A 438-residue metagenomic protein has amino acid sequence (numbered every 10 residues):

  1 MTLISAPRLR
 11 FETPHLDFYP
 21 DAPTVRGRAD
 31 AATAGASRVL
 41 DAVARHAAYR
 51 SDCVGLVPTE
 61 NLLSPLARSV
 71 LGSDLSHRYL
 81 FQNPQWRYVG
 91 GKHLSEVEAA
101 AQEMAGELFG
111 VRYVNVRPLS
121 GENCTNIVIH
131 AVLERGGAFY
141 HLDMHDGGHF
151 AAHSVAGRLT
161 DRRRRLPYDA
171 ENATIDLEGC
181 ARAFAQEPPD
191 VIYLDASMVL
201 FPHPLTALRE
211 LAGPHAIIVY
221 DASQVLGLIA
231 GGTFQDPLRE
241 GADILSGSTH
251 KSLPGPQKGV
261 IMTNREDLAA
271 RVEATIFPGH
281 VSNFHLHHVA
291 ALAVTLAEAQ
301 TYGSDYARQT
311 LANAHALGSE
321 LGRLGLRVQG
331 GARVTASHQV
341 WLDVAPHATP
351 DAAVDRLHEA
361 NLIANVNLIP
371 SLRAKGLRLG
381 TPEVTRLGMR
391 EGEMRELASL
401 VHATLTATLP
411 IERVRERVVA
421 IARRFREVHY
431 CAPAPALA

Functional and structural regions predicted by a protein language model:
M1-Q85, V89-A100, R423, Y430-A438: N-terminal glycine-rich, Lys/His-bearing helix-loop that initiates the first secondary-structure elements of many
T2-P14, D190, A312, R373-A438: PLP-dependent enzyme catalytic core of the Aspartate aminotransferase-like
P7-H15, Y19-R28, E96, A100-R327 (+2 more regions): Conserved PLP-enzyme active-site core in the AAT-like
H46-D52, H77-N83, A269-E273, A291-E298 (+3 more regions): Short acidic (Asp/Glu) and glycine-rich catalytic loops that position anionic groups and cofactors
L62, M144-G148, P370: Short glycine-enriched loops at secondary-structure junctions
P84-Q85, Y113, N283-L286, G303-Q309 (+4 more regions): Flexible, glycine/charged-enriched surface loops at secondary-structure junctions
L211, A316, E320-L324, A352-A360 (+3 more regions): Generic non-transmembrane alpha-helical segments
R327-E391, P435-A438: Conserved PLP-binding catalytic core of the aspartate aminotransferase-like
